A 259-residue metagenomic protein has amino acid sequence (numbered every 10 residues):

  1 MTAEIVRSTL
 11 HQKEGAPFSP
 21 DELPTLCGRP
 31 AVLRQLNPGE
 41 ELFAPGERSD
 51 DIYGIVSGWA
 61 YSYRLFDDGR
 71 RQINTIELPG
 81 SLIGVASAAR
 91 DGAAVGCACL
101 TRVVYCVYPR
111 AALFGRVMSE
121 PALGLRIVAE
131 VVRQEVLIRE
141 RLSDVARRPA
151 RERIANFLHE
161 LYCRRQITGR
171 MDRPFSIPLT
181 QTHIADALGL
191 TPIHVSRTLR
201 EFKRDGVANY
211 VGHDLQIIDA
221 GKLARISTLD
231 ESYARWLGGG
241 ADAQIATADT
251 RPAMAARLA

Functional and structural regions predicted by a protein language model:
M1-P38, L82-I83, S87-A89: Cyclic nucleotide-binding regulatory module and flanking cytosolic helices
P17, L33, I52, I76 (+3 more regions): Short aromatic/basic micro-patch
E40-R102: Cyclic nucleotide-binding regulatory domains
S57, S81, A111-A112, T182 (+1 more regions): Alpha-helix/helix-capping structural signal
T75-E140: Cyclic-nucleotide recognition modules
M118-G189: Polybasic "coupling" helices that flank or enter modular domains
C163-A259: Phosphate-/nucleic-acid-contacting segments
